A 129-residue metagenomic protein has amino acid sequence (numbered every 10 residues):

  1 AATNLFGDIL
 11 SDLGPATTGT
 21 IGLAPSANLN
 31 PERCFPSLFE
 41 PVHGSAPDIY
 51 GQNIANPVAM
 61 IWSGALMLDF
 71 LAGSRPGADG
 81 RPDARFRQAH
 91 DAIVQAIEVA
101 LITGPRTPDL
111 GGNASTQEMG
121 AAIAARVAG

Functional and structural regions predicted by a protein language model:
A2-A92, A96-T103: Glycine-rich phosphate/nucleotide-binding loop
T107-G129: Short, amphipathic C-terminal "tail helix"
